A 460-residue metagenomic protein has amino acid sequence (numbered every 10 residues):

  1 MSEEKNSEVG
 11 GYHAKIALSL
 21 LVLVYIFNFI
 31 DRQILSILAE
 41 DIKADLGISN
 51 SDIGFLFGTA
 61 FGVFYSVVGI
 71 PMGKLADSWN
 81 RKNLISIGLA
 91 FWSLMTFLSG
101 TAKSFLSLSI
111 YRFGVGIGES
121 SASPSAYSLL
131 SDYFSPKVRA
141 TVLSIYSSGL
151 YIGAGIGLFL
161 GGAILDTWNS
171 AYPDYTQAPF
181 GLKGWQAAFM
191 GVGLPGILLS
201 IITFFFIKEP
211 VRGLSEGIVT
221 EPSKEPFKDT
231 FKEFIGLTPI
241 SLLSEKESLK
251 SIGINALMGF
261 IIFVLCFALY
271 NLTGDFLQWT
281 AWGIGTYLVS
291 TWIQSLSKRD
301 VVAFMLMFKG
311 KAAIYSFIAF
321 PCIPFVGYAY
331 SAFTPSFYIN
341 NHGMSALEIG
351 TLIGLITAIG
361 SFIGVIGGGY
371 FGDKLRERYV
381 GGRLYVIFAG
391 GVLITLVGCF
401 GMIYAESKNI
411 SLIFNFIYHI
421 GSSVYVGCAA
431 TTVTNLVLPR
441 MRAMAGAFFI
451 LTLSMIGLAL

Functional and structural regions predicted by a protein language model:
L35-S36, S248-A281, K311-A358, V365 (+3 more regions): Extracytoplasmic gate region of multi-pass secondary transporters
L38-V67: Extracellular/periplasmic helix-loop-helix junction of adjacent transmembrane segments in MFS-like secondary
G47, N80, T101-S107, G118 (+2 more regions): Helix-breaking motifs and short loop linkers at transmembrane-helix boundaries and internal kinks in secondary membrane
L56-K74, Y127, L355-G368: Central cavity-lining transmembrane alpha-helices of secondary-active solute carriers, predominantly the Major
V67-L106: Conserved MFS/SLC helix-loop-helix module at the cytosolic interface between two early adjacent transmembrane helices
S78-L89, D373-G390: Cytoplasmic membrane-interface "Motif A"-like loop-to-helix N-cap segments of 12-TM Major Facilitator Superfamily
K183-F205, Q278-G285, T395: Symmetry-related core transmembrane helices of the 12-TM Major Facilitator Superfamily/SLC fold
V380-A429: C-terminal transmembrane helical hairpin of 12-TM major facilitator-type secondary transporters
